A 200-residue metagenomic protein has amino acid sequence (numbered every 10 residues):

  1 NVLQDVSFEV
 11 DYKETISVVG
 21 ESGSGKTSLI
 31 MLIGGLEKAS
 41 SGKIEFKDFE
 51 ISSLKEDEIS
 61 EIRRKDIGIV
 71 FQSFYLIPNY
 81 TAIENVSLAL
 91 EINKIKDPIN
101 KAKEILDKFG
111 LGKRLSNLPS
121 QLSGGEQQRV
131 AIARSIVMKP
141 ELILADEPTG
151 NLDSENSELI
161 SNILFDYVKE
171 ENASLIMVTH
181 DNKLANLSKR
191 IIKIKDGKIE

Functional and structural regions predicted by a protein language model:
N1-L187, I191: ABC family nucleotide-binding domain
I191-E200: H-loop (His-switch) and adjacent beta-strand-loop-beta switch element of ABC-type ATPase nucleotide-binding domains
